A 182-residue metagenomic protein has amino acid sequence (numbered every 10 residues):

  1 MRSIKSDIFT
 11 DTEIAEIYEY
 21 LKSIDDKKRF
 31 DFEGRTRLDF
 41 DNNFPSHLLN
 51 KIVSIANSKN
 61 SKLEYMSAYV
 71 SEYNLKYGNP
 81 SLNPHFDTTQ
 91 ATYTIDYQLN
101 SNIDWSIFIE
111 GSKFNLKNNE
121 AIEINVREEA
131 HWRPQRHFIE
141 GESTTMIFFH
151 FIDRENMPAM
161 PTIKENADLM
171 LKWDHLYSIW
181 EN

Functional and structural regions predicted by a protein language model:
M1-N60: Non-heme Fe(II)/2-oxoglutarate
S3-S6, P161-T162, L171, S178: Hydrophobic transmembrane signal anchors and adjacent membrane-proximal interface regions, especially in viral
T10, E110-F114, H175: Short secondary-structure transition/capping segments
K51-I55, Y69-E72, T94: Generic beta-strand or strand-like secondary-structure segments
K59-Y69: A short coil-to-beta-strand element that immediately follows conserved catalytic motifs
Y73-P134, E140-I147, I152-D168: Catalytic core of non-heme Fe(II) oxygenases with the double-stranded beta-helix
N118, N166-N182: Short, cationic low-complexity segments
